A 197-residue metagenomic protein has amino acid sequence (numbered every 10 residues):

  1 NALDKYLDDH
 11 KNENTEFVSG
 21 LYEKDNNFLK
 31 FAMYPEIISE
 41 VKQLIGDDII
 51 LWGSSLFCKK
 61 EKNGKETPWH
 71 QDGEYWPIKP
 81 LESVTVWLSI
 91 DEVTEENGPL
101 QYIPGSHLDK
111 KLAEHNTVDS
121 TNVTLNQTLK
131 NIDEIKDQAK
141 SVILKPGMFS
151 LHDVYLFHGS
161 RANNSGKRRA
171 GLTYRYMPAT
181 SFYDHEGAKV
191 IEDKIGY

Functional and structural regions predicted by a protein language model:
N1-I78, H115: Non-heme Fe(II)-dependent double-stranded beta-helix
L3, L7-D9, F149-L151, Y155-Y197: Non-heme Fe(II)/2-oxoglutarate
E13, P77-E82, E134, N164-R168: A generic structural micro-feature
N14, G64, P99-L100, L112-H115 (+1 more regions): Short aromatic-enriched loop/helix-cap "lid" or pocket-rim segments at secondary-structure transitions that line
E23, F57-K59, E74, V93 (+3 more regions): Short, solvent-exposed loop/turn segments at secondary-structure junctions
H70, P77-E95, I143-P146, L151 (+1 more regions): Short, conserved beta-strand element in jelly-roll/cupin
Q71, T124-K136, G166-R168, E186-K194: Short, surface-exposed loop/helix-turn segments at secondary-structure junctions that function as lids/hinges flanking
E95-R161: Double-stranded beta-helix
